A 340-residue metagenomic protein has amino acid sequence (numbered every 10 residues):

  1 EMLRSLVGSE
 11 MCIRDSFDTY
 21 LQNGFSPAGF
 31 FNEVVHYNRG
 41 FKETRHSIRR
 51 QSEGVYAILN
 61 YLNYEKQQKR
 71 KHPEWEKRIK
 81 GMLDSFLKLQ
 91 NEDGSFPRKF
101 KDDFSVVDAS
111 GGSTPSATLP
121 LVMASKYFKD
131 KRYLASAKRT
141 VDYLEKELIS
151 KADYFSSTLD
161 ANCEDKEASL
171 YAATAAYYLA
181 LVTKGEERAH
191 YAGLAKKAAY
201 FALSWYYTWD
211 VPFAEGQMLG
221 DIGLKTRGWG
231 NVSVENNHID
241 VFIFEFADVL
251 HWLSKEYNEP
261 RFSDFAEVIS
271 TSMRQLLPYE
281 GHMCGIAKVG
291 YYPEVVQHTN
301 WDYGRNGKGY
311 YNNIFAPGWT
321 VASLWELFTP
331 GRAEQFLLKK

Functional and structural regions predicted by a protein language model:
E1-G8, C12: Single conserved hydrophobic/aromatic residue that forms the stacking wall/gate of nucleotide- or nucleobase-binding
S9-E10, D130, K184-R188, E259: Short loop-to-helix capping motifs
I13-F31, E74-P97, K131-F155, G193-F213 (+2 more regions): Long, well-ordered core segments of solenoidal/helical folds
N23, Y61, E65, L89 (+6 more regions): Residue-level signature of the C-terminal ends
G29-R50, S95-S116, D153-Y178, P212-I239 (+1 more regions): Carbohydrate-binding/catalytic loop surfaces
F41-L59, N63-R139, I149-A152, S156 (+3 more regions): Extended amphipathic alpha-helical coiled-coil/heptad-repeat regions
Y178, V182, H190-W209, G216-K340: Terminal, non-catalytic domain-edge segments
